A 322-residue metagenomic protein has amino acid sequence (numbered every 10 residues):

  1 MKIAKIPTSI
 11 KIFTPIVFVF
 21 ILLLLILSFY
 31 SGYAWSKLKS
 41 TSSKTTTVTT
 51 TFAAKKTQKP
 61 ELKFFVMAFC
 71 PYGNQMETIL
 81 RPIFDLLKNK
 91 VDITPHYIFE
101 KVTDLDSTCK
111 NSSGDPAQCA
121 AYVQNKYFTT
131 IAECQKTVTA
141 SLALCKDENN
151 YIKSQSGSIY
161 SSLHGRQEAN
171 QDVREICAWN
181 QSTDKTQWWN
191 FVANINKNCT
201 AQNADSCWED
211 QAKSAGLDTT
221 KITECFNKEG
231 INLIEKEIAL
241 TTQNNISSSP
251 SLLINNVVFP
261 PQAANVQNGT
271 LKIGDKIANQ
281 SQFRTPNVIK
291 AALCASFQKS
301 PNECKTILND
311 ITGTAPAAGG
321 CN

Functional and structural regions predicted by a protein language model:
K2-S36, K59-M67, I79-D85, N194-N322: C-terminal cap of thioredoxin/glutaredoxin-like
A34-K59: Ser/Thr/Pro/Gly-rich low-complexity linker/stalk segments immediately outside membranes or between
M67-F69, G157-G165, E175-Q181, N196-C199 (+1 more regions): Second-shell loop/turn segments in exported
P71-G73: Primarily extracytoplasmic ectodomains and periplasmic/lumenal surface modules that are beta-strand-rich
E77-Y97: Conserved helix-turn-beta segment immediately C-terminal to the redox Cys motif in thioredoxin-like folds
D106-S162, A263-F283, G313-A318: Surface-exposed intrinsically disordered loops and tails
Q181-Q187: Structural helix-adjacent loops and short alpha-helical linkers that scaffold large soluble proteins
